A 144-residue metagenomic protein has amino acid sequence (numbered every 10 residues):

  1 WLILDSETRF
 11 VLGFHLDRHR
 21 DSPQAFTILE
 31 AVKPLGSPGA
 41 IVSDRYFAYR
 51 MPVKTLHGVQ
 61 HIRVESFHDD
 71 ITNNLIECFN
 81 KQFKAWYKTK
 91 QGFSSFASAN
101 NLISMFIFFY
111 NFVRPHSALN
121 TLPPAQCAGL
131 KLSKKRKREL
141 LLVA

Functional and structural regions predicted by a protein language model:
I3, R9, I41-D44, E77 (+3 more regions): Mobile genetic element proteins and their domesticated derivatives, centered on retroelements and DNA transposons
R9-F14, T89-Q91: Short small-residue beta-strand/loop micro-motif enriched in glycine and branched aliphatics
F14-L35: Active-site beta-loop-alpha junctions of metal-dependent nucleic acid enzymes, especially the RNase H-like/DDE
S37-R50, N120-A125: Acidic/histidine-rich, metal-coordinating catalytic segments
R50-H57: Short, aromatic/basic amphipathic alpha-helical patches
H57-F67: Short hydrophobic/aromatic-enriched beta-strand-loop microsegments
E65-A85: RNase H-like two-metal-ion nuclease catalytic core shared by retroviral integrases and related mobile-element nucleases
T89-A144: C-terminal domain-tail junction helix/linker
